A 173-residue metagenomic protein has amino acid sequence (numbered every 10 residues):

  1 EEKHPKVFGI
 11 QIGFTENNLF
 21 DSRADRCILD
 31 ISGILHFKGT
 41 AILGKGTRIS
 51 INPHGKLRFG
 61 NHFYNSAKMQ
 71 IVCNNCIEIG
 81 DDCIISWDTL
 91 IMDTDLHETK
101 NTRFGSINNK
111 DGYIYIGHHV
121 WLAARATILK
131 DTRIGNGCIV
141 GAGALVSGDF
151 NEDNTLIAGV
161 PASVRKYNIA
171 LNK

Functional and structural regions predicted by a protein language model:
E1-M92, G117-H119, A126-I128, N136 (+2 more regions): Domain-scale signature associated with acetyltransferase and cell-envelope carbohydrate enzymes
D93-N101: Short acidic/His/Gly/Ser-rich catalytic and metal-binding motifs that mark active-site loops of diverse hydrolases
L96-H97, A144-L145, N151-E152: Flexible glycine-rich beta->alpha loop in the catalytic core of nucleotide-sugar glycosyltransferases
N101-G105, N168-I169: Short acidic, glycine/proline-rich loop/turn micro-motifs
F104-G117: Glycine-rich NAD(P)-binding loop of Rossmann-like domains
A124, A142-A144, V160: Gly/Ser/Thr-rich helix-start
L129, G135, I139-L145: A generic "structured core" feature
